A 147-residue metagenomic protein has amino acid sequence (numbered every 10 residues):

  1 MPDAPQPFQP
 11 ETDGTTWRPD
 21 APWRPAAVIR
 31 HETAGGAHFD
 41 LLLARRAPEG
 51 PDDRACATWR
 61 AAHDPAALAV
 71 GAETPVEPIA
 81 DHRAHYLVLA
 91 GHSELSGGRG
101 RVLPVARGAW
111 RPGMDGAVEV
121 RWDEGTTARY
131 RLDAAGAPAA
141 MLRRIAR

Functional and structural regions predicted by a protein language model:
P2-R147: A charge-rich, low-complexity, intrinsically flexible signal that marks solvent-exposed coils, linkers, repeats
